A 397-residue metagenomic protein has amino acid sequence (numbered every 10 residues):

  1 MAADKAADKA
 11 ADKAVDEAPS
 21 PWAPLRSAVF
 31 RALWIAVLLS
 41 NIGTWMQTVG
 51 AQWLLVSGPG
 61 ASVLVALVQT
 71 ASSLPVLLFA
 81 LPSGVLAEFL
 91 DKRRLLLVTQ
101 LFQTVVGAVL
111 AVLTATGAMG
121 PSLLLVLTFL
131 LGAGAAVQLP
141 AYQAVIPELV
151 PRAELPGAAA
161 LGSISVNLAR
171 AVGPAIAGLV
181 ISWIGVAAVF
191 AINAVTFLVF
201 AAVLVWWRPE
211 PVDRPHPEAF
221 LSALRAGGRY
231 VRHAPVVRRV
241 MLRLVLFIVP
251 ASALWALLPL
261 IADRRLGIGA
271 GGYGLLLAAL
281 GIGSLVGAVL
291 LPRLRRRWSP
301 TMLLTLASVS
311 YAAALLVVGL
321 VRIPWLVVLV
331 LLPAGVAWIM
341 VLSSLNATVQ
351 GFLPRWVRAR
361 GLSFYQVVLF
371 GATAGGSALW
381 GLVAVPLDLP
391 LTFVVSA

Functional and structural regions predicted by a protein language model:
M1-A397: Alpha-helical transmembrane-bundle signature of multi-pass membrane transport and export proteins
